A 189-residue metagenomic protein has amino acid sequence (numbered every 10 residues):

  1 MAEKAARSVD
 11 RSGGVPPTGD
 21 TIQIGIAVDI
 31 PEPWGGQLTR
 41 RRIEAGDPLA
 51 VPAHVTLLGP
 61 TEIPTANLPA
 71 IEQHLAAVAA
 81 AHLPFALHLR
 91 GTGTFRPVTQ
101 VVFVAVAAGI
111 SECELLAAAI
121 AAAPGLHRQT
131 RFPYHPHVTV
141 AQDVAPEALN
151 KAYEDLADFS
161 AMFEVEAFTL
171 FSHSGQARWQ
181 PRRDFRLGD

Functional and structural regions predicted by a protein language model:
A2-A86, T94, G109-A167, Q180-D189: Basic, often amphipathic N-terminal segments
P97-V98, G175: Short strand-connecting beta-turns/loops that link adjacent beta-strands
T99-A107, F132: Charge-rich, low-complexity N-terminal segments
F103-V104, V140, L170: Short hydrophobic/aromatic-rich beta-strand segments that constitute the beta-sheet cores of beta-sandwich/beta-barrel
V106, H173, L187: Active-site donor-binding loop signature of nucleotide-sugar glycosyltransferases
E166-G175: Short beta-strand segments and strand-loop junctions that repeat across beta-rich extracellular domains
